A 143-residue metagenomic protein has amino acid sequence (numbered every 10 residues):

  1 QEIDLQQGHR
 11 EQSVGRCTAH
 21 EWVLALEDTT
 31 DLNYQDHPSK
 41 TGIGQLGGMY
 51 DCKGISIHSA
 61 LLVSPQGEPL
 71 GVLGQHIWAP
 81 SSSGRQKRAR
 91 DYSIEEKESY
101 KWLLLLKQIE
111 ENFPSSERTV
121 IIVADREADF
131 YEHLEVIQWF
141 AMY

Functional and structural regions predicted by a protein language model:
Q1-Y143: Conserved, well-structured functional cores that handle cations and Mg-NTP chemistry
